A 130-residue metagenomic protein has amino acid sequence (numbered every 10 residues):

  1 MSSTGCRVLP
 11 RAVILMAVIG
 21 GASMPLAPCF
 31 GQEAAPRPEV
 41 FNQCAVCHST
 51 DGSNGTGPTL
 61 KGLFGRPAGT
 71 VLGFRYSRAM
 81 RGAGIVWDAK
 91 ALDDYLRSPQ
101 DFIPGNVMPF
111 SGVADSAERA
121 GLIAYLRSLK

Functional and structural regions predicted by a protein language model:
M1-L9: N-terminal secretory signal peptides that target proteins for export/translocation
L9-A17: Sec-dependent signal peptide hydrophobic core
I19-C29: C-terminal segment of classical bacterial N-terminal signal peptides
Q32-G55, L60: Sequence/structural segment immediately N-terminal to covalent heme-attachment motifs in c-type and related
Q43, C47-T50, L63-R66, A83 (+2 more regions): Structured segments of extracytoplasmic/periplasmic soluble domains in secreted or envelope-associated proteins
G57-P58, G62-R78, R97: Solvent-exposed helix-loop boundary motif
L72-D93: Short Fe-S-cluster ligation motifs
D88-K130: C-terminal capping alpha-helices of c-type cytochrome domains
